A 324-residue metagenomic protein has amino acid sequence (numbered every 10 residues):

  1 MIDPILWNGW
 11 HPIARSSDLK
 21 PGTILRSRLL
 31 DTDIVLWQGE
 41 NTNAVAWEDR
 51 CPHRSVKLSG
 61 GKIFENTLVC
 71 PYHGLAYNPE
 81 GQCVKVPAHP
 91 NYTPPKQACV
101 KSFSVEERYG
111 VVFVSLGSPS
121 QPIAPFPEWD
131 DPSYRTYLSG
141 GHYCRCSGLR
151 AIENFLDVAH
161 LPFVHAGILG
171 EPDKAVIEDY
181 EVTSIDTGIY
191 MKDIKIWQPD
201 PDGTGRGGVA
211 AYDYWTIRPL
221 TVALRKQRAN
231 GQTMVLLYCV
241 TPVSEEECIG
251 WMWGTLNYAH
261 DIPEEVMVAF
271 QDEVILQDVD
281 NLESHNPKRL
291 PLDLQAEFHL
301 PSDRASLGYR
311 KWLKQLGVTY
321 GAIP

Functional and structural regions predicted by a protein language model:
I5-W7, P12-T136: Rieske [2Fe-2S] iron-sulfur-binding domain
N43, S120-P324: C-terminal catalytic domain of Rieske-type non-heme iron oxygenases
